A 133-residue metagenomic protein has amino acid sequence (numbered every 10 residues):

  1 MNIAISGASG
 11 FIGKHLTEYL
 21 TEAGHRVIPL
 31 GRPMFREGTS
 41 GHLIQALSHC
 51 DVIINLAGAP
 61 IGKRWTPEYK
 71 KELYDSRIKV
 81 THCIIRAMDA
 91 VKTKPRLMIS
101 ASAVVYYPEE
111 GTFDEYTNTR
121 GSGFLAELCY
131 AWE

Functional and structural regions predicted by a protein language model:
N2, R26, R96-L97: Residues at the starts of beta-strands that form the adenosine-phosphate
I3-T21: N-terminal Rossmann NAD(P)H-binding glycine-rich loop of SDR-like oxidoreductase domains
S6, I53-A57, M98-A103: SDR active-site strand-loop-helix element
H15-L16, R64-W65, P108-G111: Short glycine-/acidic-enriched loop or helix-start segments at secondary-structure transitions that form or flank
R26-R32: Conserved glycine-rich Rossmann-like NAD(P)H-binding loop of the short-chain dehydrogenase/reductase
M34-C83: NAD(P)H-binding glycine-rich loop region in Rossmannoid oxidoreductase-like domains and their noncatalytic homologs
H82-F124: Conserved Rossmann-fold NAD(P)-dependent oxidoreductase catalytic core, especially the SDR/UDP-sugar
G121-E133: Active-site Tyr-X1-5-Lys
